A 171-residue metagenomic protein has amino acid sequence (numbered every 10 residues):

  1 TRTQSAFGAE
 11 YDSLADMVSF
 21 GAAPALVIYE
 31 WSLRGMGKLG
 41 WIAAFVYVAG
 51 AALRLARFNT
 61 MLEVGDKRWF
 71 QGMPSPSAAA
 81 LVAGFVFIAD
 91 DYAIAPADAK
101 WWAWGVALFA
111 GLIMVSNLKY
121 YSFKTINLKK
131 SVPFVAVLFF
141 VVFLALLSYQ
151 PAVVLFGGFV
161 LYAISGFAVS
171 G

Functional and structural regions predicted by a protein language model:
T1-A9, L33-W41, M61-K67, A93-P96 (+1 more regions): Short juxtamembrane and helix-loop transition motifs at transmembrane-helix boundaries in membrane proteins
T1-L55, F85: Multi-pass membrane catalytic core of lipid/isoprenoid biosynthesis enzymes
A9, S19, A23, E30 (+4 more regions): Active-site-proximal flexible loops/turns
F20, L26-W31, A52-T60, F70 (+3 more regions): Broad hydrophobic/π-residue packing in well-ordered secondary structure
L39-L81: Hydrophobic, well-structured mid-protein blocks that either form specific transmembrane helices
K67-G171: C-terminal membrane-associated helical module and adjoining short loops/tails
